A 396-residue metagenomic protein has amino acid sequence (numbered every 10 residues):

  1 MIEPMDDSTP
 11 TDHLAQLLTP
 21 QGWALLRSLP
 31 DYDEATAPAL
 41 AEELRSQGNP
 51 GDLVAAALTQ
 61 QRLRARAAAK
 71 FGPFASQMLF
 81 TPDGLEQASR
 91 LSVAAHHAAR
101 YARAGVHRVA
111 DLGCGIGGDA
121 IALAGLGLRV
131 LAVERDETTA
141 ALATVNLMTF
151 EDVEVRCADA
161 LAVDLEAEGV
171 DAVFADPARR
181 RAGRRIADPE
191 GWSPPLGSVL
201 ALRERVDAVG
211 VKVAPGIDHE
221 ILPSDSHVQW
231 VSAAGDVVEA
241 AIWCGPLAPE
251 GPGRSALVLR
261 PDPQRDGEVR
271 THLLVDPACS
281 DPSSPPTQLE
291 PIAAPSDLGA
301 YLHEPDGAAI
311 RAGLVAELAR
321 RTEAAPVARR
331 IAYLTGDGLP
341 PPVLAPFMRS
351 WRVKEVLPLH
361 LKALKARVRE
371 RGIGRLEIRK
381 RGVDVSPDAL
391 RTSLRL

Functional and structural regions predicted by a protein language model:
M1-L396: SAM-dependent transferase fold signal centered on methyltransferase-like domains, encompassing both Class I
